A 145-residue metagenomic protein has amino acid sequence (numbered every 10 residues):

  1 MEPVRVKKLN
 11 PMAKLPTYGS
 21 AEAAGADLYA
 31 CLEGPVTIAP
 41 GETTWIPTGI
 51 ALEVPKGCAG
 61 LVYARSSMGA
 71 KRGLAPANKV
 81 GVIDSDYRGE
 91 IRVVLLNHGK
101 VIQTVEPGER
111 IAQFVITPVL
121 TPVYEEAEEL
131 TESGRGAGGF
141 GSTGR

Functional and structural regions predicted by a protein language model:
M1-R145: DUTPase catalytic domain/fold
